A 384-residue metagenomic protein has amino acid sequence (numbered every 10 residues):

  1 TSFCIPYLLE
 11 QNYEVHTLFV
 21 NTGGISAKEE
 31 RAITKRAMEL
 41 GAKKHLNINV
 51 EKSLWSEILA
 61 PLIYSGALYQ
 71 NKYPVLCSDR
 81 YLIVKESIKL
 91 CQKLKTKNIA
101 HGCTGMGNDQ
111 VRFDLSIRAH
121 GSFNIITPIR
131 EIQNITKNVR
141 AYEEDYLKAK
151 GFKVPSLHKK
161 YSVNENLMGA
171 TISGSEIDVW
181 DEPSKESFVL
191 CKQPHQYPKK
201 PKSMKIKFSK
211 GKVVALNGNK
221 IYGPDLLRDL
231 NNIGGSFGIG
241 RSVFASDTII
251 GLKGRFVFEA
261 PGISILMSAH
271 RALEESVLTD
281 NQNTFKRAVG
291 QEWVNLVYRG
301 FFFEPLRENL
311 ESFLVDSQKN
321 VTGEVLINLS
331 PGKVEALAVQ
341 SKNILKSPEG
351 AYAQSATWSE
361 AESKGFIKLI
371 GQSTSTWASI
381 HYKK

Functional and structural regions predicted by a protein language model:
T1-K384: Nucleotide-activated chemistry modules centered on ATP-dependent adenylation/adenylyltransferase
